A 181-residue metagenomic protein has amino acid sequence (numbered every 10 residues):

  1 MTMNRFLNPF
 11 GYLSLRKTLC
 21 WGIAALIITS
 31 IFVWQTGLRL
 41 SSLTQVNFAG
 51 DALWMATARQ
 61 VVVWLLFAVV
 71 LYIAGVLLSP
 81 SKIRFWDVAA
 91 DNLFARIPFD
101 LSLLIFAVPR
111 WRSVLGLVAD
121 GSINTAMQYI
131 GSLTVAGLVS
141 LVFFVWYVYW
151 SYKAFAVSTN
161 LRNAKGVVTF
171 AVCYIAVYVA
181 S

Functional and structural regions predicted by a protein language model:
M1-D100, A107: Selected alpha-helical membrane-embedding segments in polytopic membrane proteins
S14, S30, S41-S42, S79-S81 (+8 more regions): Generic serine detector
S14-I23, W86-L101, W146-Y178: Interfacial aromatic "cap" segments that immediately flank transmembrane helices in multipass membrane proteins
T36-L38, Y178-S181: C-terminal ends of transmembrane alpha-helices and the immediately adjacent extracellular/lumenal or cytosolic loop
A52-L71, V108-A154, T159, N163-V167 (+1 more regions): Selective recognition of hydrophobic, aromatic-rich stretches within alpha-helical transmembrane segments of polytopic
